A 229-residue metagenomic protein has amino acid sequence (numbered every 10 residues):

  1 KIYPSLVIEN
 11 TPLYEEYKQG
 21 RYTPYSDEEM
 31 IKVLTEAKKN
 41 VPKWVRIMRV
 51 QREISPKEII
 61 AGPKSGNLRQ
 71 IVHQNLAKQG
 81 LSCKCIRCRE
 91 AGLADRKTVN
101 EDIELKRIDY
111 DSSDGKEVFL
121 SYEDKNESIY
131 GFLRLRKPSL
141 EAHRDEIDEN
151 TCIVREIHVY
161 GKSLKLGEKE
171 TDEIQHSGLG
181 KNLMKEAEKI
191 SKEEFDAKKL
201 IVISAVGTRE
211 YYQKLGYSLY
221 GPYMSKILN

Functional and structural regions predicted by a protein language model:
K1-Y25, W44-Q70, H158-E170: Flexible glycine/acidic-rich beta-alpha junction loops that bind and position SAM and/or redox cofactors in anaerobic
G20-K38: Phosphate/diphosphate-binding loops
I47, V154, A205: Conserved, mostly hydrophobic/aromatic
R87-Y122: Surface beta-strand/loop "capping" patches
I108-K162: A conserved beta-strand-loop-helix scaffold within acyl/acetyltransferase catalytic domains
E170-I190: Conserved acetyl-CoA-binding loop-helix of GNAT-fold acetyltransferases
K189-S204: Conserved GNAT acetyl-CoA-binding A-motif
S204-Y223: Conserved active-site alpha-helix within GNAT-family acetyltransferase domains
